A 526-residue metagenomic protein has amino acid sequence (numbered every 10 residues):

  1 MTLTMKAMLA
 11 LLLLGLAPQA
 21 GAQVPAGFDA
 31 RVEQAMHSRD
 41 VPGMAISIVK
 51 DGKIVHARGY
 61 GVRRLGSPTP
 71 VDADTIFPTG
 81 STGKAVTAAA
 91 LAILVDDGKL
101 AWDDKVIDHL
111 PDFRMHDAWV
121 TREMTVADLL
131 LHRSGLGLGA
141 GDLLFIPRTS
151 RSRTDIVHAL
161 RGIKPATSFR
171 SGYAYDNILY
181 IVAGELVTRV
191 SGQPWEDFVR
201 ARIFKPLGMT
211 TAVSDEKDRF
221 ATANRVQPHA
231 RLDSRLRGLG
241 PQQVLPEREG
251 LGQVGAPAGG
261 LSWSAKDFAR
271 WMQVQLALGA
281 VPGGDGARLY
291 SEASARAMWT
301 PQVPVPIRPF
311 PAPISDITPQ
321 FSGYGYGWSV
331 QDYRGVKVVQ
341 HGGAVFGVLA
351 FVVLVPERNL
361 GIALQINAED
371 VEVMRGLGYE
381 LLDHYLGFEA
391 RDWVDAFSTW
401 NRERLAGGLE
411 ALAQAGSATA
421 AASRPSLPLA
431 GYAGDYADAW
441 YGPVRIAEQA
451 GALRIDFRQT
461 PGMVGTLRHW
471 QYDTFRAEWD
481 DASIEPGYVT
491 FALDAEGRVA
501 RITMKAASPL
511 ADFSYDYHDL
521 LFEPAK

Functional and structural regions predicted by a protein language model:
M1-M8: Bacterial N-terminal signal peptides that target proteins for export
A20-A22: Boundary at the C-terminal end of the N-terminal hydrophobic targeting segment
V24-T79, K99-A101, D108-H109, R114-A118 (+3 more regions): Short, conserved catalytic-motif segment at the N-terminal edge
V62-R64, A118-F346, F351: Short, surface-exposed loop or secondary-structure junction motifs that flank catalytic or metal-binding residues
V305-P306, V336, Y379-K526: Peripheral terminal and inter-domain segments
Q340-H341, F351-L354, R358-N367, R501-M504: Short, well-ordered beta-strand elements
